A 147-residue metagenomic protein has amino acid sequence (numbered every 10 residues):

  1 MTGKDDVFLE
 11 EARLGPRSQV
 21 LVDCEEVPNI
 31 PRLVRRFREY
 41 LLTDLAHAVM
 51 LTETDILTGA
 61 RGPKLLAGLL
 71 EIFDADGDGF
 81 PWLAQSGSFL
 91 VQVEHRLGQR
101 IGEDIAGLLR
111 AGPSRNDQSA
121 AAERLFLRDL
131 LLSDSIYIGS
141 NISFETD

Functional and structural regions predicted by a protein language model:
M1-D147: A helix-coil-helix interface module used to build multimeric assemblies and to scaffold catalytic/cofactor sites
